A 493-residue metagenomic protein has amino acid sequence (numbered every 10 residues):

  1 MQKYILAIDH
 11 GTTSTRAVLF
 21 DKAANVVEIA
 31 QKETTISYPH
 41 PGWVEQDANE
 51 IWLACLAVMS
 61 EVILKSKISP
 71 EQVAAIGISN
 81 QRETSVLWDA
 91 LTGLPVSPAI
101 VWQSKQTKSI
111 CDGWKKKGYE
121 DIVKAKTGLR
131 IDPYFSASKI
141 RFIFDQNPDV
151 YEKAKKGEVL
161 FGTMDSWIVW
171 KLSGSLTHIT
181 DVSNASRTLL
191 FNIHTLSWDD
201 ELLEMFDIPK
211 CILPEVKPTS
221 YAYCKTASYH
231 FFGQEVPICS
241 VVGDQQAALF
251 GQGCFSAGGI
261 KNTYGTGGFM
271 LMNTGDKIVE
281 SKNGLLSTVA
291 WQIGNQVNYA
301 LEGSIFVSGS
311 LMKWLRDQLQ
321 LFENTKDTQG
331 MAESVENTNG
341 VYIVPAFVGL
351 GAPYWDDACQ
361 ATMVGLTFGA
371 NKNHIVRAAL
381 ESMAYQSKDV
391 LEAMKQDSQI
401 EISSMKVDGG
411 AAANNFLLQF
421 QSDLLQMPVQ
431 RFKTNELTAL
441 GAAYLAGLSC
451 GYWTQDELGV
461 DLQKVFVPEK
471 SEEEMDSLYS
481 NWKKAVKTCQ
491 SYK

Functional and structural regions predicted by a protein language model:
M1-Q31, Y38, A74-K117, D149-Y151 (+3 more regions): Glycine/Thr-rich phosphate-binding loops that ligate phosphate moieties of nucleotide and other phosphorylated ligands
Q2, H10-T12, V123-Q245, S308 (+5 more regions): Gly/Ser/Thr-rich active-site cleft segment
A24, Q46, A74-N80, I100-Q103 (+9 more regions): Active-site nucleophile and cofactor-binding loops and adjacent substrate-binding regions of central metabolic enzymes
Q31-Q72: N-terminal phosphate-binding loop and adjacent alpha-helix
C55-A74, N147-A154, K171, D200-K210 (+1 more regions): Phosphate/pyrophosphate-binding loops at sites that engage ATP/ADP/AMP, CoA/4′-phosphopantetheine, polyphosphate
K116-D132, Q234-I238, G259-K261, L448-V460: A polyampholytic, Gly/Pro-enriched intrinsically disordered region
V182-Q296, A300, F306-S310, E323-T338 (+2 more regions): ATP-dependent carbohydrate kinase catalytic cores
